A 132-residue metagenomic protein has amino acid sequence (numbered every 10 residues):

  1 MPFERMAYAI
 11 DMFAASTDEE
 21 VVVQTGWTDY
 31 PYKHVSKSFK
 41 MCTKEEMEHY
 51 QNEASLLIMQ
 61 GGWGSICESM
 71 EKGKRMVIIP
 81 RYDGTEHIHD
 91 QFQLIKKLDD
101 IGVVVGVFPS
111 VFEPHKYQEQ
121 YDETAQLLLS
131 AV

Functional and structural regions predicted by a protein language model:
M1-V132: Nucleotide-activated sugar donor-binding and catalytic core shared by glycosyltransferases and related lipid-linked
